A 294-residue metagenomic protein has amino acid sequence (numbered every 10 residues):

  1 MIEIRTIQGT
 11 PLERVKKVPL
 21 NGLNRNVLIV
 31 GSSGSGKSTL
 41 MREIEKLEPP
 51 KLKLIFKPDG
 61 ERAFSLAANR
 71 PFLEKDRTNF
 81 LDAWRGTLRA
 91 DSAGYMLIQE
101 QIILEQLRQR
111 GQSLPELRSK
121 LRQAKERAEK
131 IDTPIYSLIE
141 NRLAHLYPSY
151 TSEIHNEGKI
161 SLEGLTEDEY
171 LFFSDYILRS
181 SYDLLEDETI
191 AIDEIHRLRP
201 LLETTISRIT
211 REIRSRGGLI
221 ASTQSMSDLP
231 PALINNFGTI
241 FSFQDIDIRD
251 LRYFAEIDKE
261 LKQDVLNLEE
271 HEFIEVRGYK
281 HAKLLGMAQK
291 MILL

Functional and structural regions predicted by a protein language model:
M1-E74, E188-E194, R199-I206, G217 (+1 more regions): Glycine-rich phosphate-binding loop of nucleotide-binding enzymes
Q8, S33, G60, L162-E169 (+1 more regions): Short, flexible loop/turn elements at secondary-structure junctions
V18, I98, F237: Residue-level signature of catalytic and energy-coupling elements of molecular machines, predominantly ATP/GTP-dependent
L23, V27, S152, E157 (+2 more regions): Conserved P-loop NTPase motor module
N24-S35, E45, G164-K262: Conserved P-loop NTPase motor cores
A63-K159: Helical/strand "switch-coupling" subdomains that flank nucleotide/phosphate-binding cores, especially in P-loop NTPases
S92-M96, I257-V265: Short, surface-exposed acidic
